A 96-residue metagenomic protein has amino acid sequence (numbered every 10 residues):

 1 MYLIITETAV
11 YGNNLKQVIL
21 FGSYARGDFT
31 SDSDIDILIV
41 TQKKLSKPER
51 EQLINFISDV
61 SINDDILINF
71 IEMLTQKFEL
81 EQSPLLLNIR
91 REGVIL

Functional and structural regions predicted by a protein language model:
M1-Q17, R26-S31, Q42-L96: Catalytic core of pol beta-like nucleotidyltransferases
S23: Conserved H-loop
D36-V40: Short beta-strand->loop micro-motif that forms the acidic, two-metal-ion catalytic signature in nucleotide-processing
